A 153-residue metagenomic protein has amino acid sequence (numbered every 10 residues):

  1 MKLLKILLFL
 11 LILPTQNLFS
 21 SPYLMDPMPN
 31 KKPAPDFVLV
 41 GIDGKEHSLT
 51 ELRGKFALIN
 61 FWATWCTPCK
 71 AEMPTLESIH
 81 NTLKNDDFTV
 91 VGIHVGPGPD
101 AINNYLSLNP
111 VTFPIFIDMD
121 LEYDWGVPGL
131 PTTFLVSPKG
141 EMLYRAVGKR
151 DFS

Functional and structural regions predicted by a protein language model:
K2-F9: Sec-dependent signal peptide recognition, specifically the positively charged N-region followed immediately by
L7, L18-F19: Cleavable N-terminal signal peptides
S20-L49: N-terminal "domain-start" segment that seeds a small globular fold
R53, F61-S78: Conserved redox-active cysteine motifs that mediate thiol-disulfide chemistry, especially di-cysteine Cys-X(1-2)-Cys
F56-A57, F88: Alpha/beta-hydrolase fold active-site loops
V91, N103-K139: Short, internal strand/loop/helix patches that form the active-site neighborhood or redox-interaction surface
P138-S153: Non-catalytic, surface beta->alpha helical segment in thiol-disulfide oxidoreductase systems
